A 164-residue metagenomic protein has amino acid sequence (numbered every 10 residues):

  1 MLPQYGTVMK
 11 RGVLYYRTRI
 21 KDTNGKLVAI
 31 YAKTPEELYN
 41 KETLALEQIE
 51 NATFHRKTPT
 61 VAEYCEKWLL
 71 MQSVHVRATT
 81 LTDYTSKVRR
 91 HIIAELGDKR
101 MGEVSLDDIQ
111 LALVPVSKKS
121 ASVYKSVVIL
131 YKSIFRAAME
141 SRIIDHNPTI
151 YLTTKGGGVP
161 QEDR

Functional and structural regions predicted by a protein language model:
M1-P59, E63-M71, D83-S86, L111 (+1 more regions): Basic/aromatic DNA-contact patch characteristic of tyrosine site-specific recombinases
L2-V8, M101, T149-L152: Short clusters of hydrophobic/aromatic residues that line enzyme substrate/ligand-binding pockets
L27-Y31, P35, K57, L69-I143 (+2 more regions): N-terminal core-binding DNA-recognition domain of tyrosine site-specific recombinases/integrases
L44, Q48, D98, K155-G158: A short linear boundary/processing microfeature
D107, Y151-G157: Short linear capping/connector segments at secondary-structure termini
G158-R164: Short, intrinsically disordered, charge-balanced linker/junction segments flanking boundaries in proteins
